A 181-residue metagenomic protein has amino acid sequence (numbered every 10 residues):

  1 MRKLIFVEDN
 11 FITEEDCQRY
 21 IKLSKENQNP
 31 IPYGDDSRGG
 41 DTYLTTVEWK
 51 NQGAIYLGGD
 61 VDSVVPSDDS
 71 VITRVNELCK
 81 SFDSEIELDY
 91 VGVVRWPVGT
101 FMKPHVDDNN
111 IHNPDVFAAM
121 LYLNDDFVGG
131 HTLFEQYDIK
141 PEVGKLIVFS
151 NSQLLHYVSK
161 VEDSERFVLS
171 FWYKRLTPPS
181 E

Functional and structural regions predicted by a protein language model:
M1-S84: Non-heme Fe(II)/2-oxoglutarate
F82-G92: A short coil-to-beta-strand element that immediately follows conserved catalytic motifs
G99-T100, N110, D115, D126-E181: Catalytic core of Fe(II)/2-oxoglutarate
